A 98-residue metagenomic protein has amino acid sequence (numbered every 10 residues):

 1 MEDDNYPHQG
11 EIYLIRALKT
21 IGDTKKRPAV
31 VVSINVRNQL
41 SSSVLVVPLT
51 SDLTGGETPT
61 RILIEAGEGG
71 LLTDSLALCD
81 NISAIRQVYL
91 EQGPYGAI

Functional and structural regions predicted by a protein language model:
D4-N5, G67-I98: C-terminal terminal-subdomain/extension
G22, L40-S41, I82, G93: Generic secondary-structure boundary signal with a strong preference for alpha-helix termini
D23-K26, V31-G67: Compact nucleic-acid interaction/catalytic patches
